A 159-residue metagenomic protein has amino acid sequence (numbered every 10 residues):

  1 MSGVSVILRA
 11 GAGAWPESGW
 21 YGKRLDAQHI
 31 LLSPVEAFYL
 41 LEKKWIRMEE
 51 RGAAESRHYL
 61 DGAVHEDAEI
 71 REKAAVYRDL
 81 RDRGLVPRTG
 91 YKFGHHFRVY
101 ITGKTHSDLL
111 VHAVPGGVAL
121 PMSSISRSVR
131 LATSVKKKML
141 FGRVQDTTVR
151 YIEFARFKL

Functional and structural regions predicted by a protein language model:
M1-L159: Long Lys/Arg-rich low-complexity intrinsically disordered regions in nucleic-acid-associated proteins
